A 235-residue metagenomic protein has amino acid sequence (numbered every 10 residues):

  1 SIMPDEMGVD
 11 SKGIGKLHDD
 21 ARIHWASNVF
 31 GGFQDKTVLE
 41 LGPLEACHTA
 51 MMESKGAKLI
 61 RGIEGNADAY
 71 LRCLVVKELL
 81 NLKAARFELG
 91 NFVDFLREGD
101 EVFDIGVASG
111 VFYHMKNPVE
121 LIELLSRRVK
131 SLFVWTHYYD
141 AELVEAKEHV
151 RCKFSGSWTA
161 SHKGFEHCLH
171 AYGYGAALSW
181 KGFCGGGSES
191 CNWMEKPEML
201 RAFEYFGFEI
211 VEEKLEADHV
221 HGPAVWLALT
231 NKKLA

Functional and structural regions predicted by a protein language model:
K16-Q34: Conserved alpha-helix/loop element of class I SAM-dependent methyltransferases that forms part of the SAM/SAH-binding
K36-L44: Conserved class I S-adenosyl-L-methionine
E45-G56: Conserved SAM-binding loop of SAM-dependent methyltransferases across substrates and taxa, primarily the Class I
L59-E64: Conserved SAM-binding motif I beta-strand of class I
C73-L74: Conserved SAM-binding loop
N81-F92: Conserved SAM-binding strand-loop segment of SAM-dependent methyltransferases
D94-D100: Short conserved loop adjoining the S-adenosyl-L-methionine
A108, K116-L234: S-adenosyl-L-methionine-dependent methyltransferase catalytic module, highlighting the catalytic core
